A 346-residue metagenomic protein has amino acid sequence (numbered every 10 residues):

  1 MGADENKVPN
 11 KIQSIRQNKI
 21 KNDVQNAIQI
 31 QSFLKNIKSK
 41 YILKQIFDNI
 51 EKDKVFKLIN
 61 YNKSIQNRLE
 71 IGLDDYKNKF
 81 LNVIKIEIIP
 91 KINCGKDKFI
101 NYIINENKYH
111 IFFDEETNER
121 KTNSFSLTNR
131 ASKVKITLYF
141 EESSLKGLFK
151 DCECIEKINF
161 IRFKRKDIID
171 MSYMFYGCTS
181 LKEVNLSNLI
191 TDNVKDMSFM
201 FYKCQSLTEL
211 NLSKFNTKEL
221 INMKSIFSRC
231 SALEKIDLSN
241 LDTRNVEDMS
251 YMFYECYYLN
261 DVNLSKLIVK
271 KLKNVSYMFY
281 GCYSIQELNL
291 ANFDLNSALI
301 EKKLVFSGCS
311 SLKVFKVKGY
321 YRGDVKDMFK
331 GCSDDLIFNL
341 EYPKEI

Functional and structural regions predicted by a protein language model:
M1-I168, N292-S297, K313-I346: N-terminal capping/linker segments that flank leucine-rich repeat
Q17, D192-N193, L210, E219 (+2 more regions): Serine/threonine-rich, low-complexity intrinsically disordered segments
A131-K133, C152-I158, S180-V184, S206-L210 (+5 more regions): Short loop/beta submotifs within extracellular cysteine-rich repeat domains
V134, L145, I158, M171 (+12 more regions): Canonical leucine-rich repeat
S144-C152, I169-T179, K195-C204, I221-A232 (+4 more regions): Core hydrophobic positions of leucine-rich repeats
E153-C154, K164, T179-S180, I190 (+10 more regions): Position-specific detector for the leucine-rich repeat
I158-M171, F175-N188: Conserved, compact domain cores that house catalytic/ligand-binding motifs in diverse enzymes and effector modules
